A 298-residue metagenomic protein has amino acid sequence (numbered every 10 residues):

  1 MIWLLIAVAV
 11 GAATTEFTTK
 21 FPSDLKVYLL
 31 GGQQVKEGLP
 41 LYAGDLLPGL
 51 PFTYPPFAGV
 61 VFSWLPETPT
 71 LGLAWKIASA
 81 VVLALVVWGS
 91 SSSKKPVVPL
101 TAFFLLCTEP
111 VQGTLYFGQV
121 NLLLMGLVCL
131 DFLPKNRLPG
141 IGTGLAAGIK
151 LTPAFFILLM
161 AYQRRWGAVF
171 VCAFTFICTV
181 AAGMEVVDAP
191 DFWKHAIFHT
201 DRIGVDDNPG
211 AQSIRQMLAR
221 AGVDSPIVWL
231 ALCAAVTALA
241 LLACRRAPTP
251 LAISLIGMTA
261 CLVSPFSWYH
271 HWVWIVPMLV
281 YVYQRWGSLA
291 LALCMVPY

Functional and structural regions predicted by a protein language model:
M1-P139, Q163-V276, V280: Primarily membrane-embedded glycan-assembly and transfer machineries that use lipid-linked glycans
T18-K20, I149, W286: A structural signal for short coil/turn segments at secondary-structure junctions
R137-I141, A292-M295: The feature captures the transmembrane alpha-helix scaffold of multi-pass secondary transporters
T143-M160, S264-H271: Transmembrane helices and adjacent periplasmic/lumenal helix-loop junctions of polyprenol-phosphate-dependent
Y281-Y298: Aromatic-enriched
